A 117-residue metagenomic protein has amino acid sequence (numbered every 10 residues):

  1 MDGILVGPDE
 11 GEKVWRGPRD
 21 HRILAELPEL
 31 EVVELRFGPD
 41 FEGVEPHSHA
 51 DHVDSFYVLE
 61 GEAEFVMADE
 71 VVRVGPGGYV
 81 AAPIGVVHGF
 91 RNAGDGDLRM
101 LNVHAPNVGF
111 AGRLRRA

Functional and structural regions predicted by a protein language model:
M1-E31, P39, E45, G112-A117: A short, N-terminal "cap"/entry segment at the start of jelly-roll beta-barrel domains of the cupin/DSBH fold
W15, E31, R36, G89-A117: Double-stranded beta-helix
E31, H52, I84: Exposed loop/turn and edge beta-strand positions of beta-sandwich/beta-sheet ligand-binding modules
R36-G38, S48-V66, V103: Short, conserved beta-strand element in jelly-roll/cupin
D40-F41, G85: Beta-strand-connecting loops/turns
E45, F65-V66, A82, H88-G94 (+1 more regions): Short beta-strand His + acidic residue motifs that chelate non-heme Fe in jelly-roll/DSBH and cupin folds
S55, E62-E64, V71, V87 (+2 more regions): Structural motif
D69-I84: Short acidic-glycine-tyrosine-enriched beta hairpin
